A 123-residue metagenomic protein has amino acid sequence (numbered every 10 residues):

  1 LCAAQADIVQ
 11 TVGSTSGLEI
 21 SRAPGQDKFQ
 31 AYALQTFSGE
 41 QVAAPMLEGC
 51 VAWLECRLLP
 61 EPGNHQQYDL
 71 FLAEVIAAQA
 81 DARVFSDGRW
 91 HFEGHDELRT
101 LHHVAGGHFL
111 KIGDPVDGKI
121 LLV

Functional and structural regions predicted by a protein language model:
L1-V123: Basic, polyanion-binding surface patches
